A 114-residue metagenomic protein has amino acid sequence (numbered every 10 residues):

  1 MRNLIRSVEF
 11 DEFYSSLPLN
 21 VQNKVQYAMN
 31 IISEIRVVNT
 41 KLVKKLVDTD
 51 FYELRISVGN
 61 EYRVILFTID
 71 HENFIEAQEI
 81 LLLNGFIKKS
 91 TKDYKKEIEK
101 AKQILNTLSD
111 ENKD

Functional and structural regions predicted by a protein language model:
M1-Y62, E72-E79, I87-D114: Basic, Lys/Arg-enriched alpha-helical interface segments
L83: Conserved catalytic cores of phosphodiester-cleaving nucleases, focusing on short active-site segments
